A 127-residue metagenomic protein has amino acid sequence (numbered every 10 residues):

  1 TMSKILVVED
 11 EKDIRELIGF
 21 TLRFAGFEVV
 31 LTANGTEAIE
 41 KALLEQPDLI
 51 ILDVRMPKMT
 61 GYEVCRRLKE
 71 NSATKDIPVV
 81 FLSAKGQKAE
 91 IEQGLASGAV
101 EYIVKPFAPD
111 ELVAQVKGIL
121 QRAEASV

Functional and structural regions predicted by a protein language model:
E9: Conserved acidic carboxylate
E16-F24: Charged docking surfaces used in two-component/phosphorelay signaling
G19, E63, G86-V104, A114 (+1 more regions): Alpha4 helix (beta4-alpha4-beta5 surface) of REC/receiver domains from two-component response regulators
G26-A33, K41: Short hydrophobic/Thr-rich beta-strand motif most characteristic of the beta2 strand and flanking loop of CheY-like
N34-E37, T60-R66: Acidic catalytic/metal-coordinating carboxylates
E45-I51: Active-site beta3 strand of CheY-like receiver
M56: Receiver (REC) domain active-site loop signature in two-component systems and cognate sites in sensor histidine kinases
